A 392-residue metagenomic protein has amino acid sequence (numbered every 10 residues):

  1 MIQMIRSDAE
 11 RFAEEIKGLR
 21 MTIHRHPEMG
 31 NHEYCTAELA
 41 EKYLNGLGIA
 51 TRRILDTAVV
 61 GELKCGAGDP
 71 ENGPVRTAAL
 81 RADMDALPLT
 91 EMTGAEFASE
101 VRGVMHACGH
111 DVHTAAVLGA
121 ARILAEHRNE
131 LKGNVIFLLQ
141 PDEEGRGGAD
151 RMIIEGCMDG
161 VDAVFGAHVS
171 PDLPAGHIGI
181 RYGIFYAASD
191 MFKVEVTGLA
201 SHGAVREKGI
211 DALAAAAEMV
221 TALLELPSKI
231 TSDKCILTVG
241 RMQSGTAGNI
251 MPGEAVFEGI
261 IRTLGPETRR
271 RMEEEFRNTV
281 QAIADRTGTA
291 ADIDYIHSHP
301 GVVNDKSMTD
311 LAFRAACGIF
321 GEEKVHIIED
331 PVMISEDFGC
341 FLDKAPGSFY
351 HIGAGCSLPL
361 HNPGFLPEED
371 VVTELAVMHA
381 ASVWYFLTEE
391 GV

Functional and structural regions predicted by a protein language model:
M1, F12-E15, L19, H32-Y43 (+19 more regions): General structural feature for long, well-ordered alpha-helical segments within catalytic domains of soluble enzymes
M1-H106, D111, A115, G119-L131: Acidic/His- and Gly-rich active-site-bordering loop/insert found across diverse amide/peptide-bond hydrolases
I23, L80, H110, F137 (+7 more regions): Divalent metal-coordination and catalytic microenvironments
M29-G30, D142, P266, G301: Short strand->helix junction
G68, L87-L89, T93-M105, D111-V112 (+4 more regions): Histidine/acidic-residue-rich, glycine-tolerant segments that coordinate divalent metal ions
A79-R81, F192, F349-A354: Non-cysteine beta-strand/loop elements that form the S-adenosyl-L-methionine
A217-V392: Metal-dependent amide/peptide-bond hydrolase catalytic core, centered on the "pita-bread" metallohydrolase fold
